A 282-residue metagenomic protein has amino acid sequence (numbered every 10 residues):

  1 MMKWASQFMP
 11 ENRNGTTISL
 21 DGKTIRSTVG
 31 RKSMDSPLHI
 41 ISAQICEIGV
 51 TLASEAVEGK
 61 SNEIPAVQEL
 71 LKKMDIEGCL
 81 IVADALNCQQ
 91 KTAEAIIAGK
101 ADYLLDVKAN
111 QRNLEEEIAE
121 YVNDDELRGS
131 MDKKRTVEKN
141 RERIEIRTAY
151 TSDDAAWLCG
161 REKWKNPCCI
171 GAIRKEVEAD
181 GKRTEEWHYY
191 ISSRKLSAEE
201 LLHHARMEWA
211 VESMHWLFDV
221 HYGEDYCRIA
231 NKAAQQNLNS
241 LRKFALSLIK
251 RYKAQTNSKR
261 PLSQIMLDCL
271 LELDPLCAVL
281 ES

Functional and structural regions predicted by a protein language model:
M1-A83, C88-K91, N257-K259, D268: Conserved, well-structured functional cores that handle cations and Mg-NTP chemistry
M2, Q68, L202, N239-A245: Predominant activation on well-ordered alpha-helical scaffold segments within soluble catalytic domains
D21, Y103, E212: Residue-level signature of catalytic and energy-coupling elements of molecular machines, predominantly ATP/GTP-dependent
S36-I40, K91-K108: A short alpha/beta connector and helix-capping loop motif
K108-R206: An anionic, glycine-rich sequence signature occurring as long contiguous blocks
K195-A230: Short amphipathic alpha-helical "interface-anchor" segments enriched in bulky aromatics
F218-S282: A short, flexible helix-boundary coil/loop motif
